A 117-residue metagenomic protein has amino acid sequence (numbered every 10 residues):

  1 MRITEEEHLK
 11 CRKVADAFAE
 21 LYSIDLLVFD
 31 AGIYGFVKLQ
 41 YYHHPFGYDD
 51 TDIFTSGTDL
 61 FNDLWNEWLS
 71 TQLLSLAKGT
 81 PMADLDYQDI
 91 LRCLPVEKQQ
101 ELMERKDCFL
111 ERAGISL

Functional and structural regions predicted by a protein language model:
M1-R2, L110-L117: Short intrinsically disordered terminal tails
M1-S23: Negatively charged, low-complexity tracts enriched in Asp/Glu with abundant Ser/Thr
E7-C11, A15, K98-F109: Long, compositionally biased, charged low-complexity segments
D16-A17, S23, A31-Y34, F46 (+1 more regions): Intrinsic-disorder/low-complexity loop/linker signature
F29-D107: Acidic, low-complexity, intrinsically disordered interaction modules
